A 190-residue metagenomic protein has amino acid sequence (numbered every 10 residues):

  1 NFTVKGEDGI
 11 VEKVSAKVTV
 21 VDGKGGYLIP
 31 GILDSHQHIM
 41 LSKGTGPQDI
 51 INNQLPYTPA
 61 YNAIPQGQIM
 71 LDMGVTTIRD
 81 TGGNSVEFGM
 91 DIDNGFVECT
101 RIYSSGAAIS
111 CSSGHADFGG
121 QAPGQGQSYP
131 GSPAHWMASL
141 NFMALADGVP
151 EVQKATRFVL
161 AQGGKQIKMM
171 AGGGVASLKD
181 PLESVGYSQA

Functional and structural regions predicted by a protein language model:
N1-I29: Histidine-rich, glycine-flanked metal-binding segment
S15-K17, K24, F96-T100, Q162-K165: Short coil/turn connectors at secondary-structure junctions
G26-N94, S113-G120: Metal-associated gating/positioning segment near the N- to mid-region
Q48-Y61, G119-A122, S128-K154: Active-site mouth loops of central-metabolism enzymes
Y57-T58, R79, A146, E183-G186: Residue-level marker of alpha-helix boundaries and capping positions
N62-E87, C99-A108, G164-S177: Divalent metal-dependent hydrolysis catalytic cores, especially in the metallo-beta-lactamase
M90, N94-C111, D180-A190: Alpha-helix-loop-beta-strand connector modules within alpha/beta enzyme cores
P150-A190: Histidine/acidic residue-rich metal-binding segments in metalloenzymes
